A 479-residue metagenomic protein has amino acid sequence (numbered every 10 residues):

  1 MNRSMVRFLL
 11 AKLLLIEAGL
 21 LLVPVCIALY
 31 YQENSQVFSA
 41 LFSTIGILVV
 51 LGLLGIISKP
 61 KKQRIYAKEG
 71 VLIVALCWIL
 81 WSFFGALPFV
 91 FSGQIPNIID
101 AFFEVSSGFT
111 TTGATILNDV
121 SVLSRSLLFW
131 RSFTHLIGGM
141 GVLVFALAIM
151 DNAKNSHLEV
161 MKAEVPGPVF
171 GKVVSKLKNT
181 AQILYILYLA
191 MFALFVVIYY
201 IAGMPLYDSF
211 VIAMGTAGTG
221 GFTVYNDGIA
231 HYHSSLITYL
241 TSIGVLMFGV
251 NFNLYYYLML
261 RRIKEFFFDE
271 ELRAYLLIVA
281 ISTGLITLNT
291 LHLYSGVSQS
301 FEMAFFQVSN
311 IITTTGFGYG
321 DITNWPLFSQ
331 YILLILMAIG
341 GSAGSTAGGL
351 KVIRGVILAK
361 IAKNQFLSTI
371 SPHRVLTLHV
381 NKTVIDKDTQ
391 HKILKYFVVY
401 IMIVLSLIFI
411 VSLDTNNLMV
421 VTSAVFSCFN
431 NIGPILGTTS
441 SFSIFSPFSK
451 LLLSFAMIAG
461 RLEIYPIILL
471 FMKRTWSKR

Functional and structural regions predicted by a protein language model:
M1-R479: Membrane-proximal intracellular helices of multi-pass ion channels
